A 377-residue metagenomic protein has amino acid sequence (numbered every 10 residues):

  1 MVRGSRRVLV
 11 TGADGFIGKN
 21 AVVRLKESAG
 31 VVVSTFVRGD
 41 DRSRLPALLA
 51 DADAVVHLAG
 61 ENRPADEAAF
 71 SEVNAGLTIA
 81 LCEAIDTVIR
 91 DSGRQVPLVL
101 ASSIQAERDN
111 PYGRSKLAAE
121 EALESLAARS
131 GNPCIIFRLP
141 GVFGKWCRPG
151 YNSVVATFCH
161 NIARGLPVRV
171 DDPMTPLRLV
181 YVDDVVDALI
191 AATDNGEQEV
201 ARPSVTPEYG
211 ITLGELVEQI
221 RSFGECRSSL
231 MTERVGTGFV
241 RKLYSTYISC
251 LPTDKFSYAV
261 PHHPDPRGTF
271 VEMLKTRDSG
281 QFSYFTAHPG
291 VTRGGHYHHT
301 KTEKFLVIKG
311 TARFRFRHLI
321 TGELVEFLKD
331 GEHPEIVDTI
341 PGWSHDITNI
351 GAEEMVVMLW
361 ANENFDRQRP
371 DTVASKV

Functional and structural regions predicted by a protein language model:
V2, R6-R24: N-terminal Rossmann NAD(P)H-binding glycine-rich loop of SDR-like oxidoreductase domains
T11, I79-E121, A127-S130, I135: Conserved Rossmann-fold NAD(P)-dependent oxidoreductase catalytic core, especially the SDR/UDP-sugar
G39-S92, S103-D109: NAD(P)H-binding glycine-rich loop region in Rossmannoid oxidoreductase-like domains and their noncatalytic homologs
R94, E121-R148, H160, L166-T175: Conserved beta-loop-beta element that borders a ligand/cofactor-binding pocket
P149-T157, M174-D194, G214-E218: Substrate-positioning beta->alpha
A191-H262: Mid/C-terminal beta-alpha module of Rossmann-like enzyme folds, strongest in SDR-family dehydrogenases/epimerases
F256-G295: A short glycine-rich, His/Asp/Glu-containing loop-to-beta-strand
L319-P341: Short acidic-glycine-tyrosine-enriched beta hairpin
